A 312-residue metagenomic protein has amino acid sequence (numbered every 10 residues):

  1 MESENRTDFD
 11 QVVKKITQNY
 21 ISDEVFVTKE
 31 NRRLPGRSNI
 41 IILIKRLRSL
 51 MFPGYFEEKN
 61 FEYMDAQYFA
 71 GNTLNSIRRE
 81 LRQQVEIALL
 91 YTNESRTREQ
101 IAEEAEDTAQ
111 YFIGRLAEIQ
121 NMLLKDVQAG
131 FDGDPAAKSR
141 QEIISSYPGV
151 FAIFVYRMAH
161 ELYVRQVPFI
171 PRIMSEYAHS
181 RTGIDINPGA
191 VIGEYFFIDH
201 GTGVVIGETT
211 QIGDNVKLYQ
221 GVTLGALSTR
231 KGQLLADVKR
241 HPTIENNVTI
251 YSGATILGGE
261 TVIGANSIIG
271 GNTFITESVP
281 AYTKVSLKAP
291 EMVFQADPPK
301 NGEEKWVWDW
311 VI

Functional and structural regions predicted by a protein language model:
M1-E176, K300-I312: Terminal amphipathic alpha-helical/low-complexity segments used for targeting or macromolecular assembly
N60, E94, A136, P171 (+5 more regions): A generic "cationic amphipathic patch" detector
A178-V293: Structural signal for interior beta-strand "rungs" in well-ordered beta-sheet cores of soluble enzyme domains
A265, K284, P290-I312: C-terminal structured domain segments across diverse proteins
